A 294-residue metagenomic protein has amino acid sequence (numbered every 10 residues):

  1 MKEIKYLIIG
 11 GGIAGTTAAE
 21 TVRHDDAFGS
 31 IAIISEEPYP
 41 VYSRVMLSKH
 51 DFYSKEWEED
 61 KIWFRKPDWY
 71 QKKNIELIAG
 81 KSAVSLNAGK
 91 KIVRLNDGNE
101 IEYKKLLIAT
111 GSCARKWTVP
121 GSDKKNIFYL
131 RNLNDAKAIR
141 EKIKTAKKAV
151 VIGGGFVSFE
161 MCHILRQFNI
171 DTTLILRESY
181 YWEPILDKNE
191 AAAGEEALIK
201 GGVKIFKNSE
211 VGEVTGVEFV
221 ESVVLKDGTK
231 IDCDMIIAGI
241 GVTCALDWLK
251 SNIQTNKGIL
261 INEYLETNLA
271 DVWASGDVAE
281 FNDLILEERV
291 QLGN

Functional and structural regions predicted by a protein language model:
K2-E76, C162-I185: Beta1-alpha1 glycine-rich phosphate/pyrophosphate-binding loop at the start of Rossmann-like nucleotide-binding domains
G10-I13, R131-N132, I152-G155: Glycine-rich Rossmann-fold phosphate-binding loop(s) that bind the pyrophosphate of adenine dinucleotide cofactors
F28, Q71, L77-R94, I101 (+1 more regions): A Rossmann-like FAD-binding core segment of flavoenzymes
A79, N96-E141, K147: Glycine/serine-rich phosphate-binding loop and adjoining beta1-alpha1 elements at the start of nucleotide-handling
L95, I108-T110, V151, L225 (+2 more regions): Redox-cofactor binding/interface segments in oxidoreductases and associated redox assembly factors
K125-K144, E218, S222-V224, K230-N294: FAD-site-proximal beta/loop scaffold in flavoenzymes
A138-L186, V220: Rossmann-like NAD(P)H-binding beta-loop-alpha module
